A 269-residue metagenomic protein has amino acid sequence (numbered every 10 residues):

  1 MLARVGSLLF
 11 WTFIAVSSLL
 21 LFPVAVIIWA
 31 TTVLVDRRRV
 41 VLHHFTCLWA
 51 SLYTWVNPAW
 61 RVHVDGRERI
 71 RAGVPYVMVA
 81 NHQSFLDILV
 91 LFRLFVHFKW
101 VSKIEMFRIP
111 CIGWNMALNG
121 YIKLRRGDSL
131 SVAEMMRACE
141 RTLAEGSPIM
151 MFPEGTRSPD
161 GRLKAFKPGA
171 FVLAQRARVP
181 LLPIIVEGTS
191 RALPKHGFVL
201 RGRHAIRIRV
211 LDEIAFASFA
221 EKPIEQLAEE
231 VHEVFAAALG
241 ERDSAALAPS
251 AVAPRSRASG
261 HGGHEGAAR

Functional and structural regions predicted by a protein language model:
M1-L2: Short, Lys/Arg-rich, polar N-terminal cytosolic tail immediately upstream of the first transmembrane signal-anchor
V5, A133-R269: Non-catalytic C-terminal accessory region of glycerolipid acyltransferases and related lyso-lipid remodeling enzymes
V5-T31, L52: A hydrophobic membrane-anchoring feature enriched in long, contiguous, low-charge segments that mark signal-anchor
A25-H44, L48, W55-N57, A72-S129: Catalytic core of membrane glycerolipid acyltransferases/transacylases, capturing the structured, soluble-facing
N57-D65, V132-A133, S190-L193: Short gly/ser/thr-rich secondary-structure transition/capping motifs
V64, M78, W100, I208-V210: Generic preference for hydrophobic
R67-A72, L200-R201: A short beta-turn/loop motif at secondary-structure boundaries
